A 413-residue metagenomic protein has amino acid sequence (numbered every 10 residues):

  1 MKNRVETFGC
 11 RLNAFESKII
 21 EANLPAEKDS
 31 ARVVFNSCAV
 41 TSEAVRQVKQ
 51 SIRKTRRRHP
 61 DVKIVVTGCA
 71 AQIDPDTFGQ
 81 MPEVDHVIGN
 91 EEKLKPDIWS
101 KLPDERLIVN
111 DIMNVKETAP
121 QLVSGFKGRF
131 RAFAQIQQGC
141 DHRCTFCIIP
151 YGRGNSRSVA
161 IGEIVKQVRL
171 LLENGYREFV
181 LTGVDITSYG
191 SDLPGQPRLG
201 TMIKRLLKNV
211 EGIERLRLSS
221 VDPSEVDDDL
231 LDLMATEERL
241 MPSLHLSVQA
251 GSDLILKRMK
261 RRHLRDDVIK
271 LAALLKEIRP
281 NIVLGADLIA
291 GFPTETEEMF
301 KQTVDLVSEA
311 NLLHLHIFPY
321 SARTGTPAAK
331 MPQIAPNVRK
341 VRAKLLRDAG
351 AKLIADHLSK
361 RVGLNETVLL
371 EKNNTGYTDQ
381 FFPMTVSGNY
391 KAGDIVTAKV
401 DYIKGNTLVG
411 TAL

Functional and structural regions predicted by a protein language model:
M1-Y189, K204, D229, L240 (+7 more regions): Proteins enriched for Cys/Gly/acidic motifs involved in redox and nucleic-acid/cofactor modification
V65, L216-S219: Short catalytic-loop micro-motif centered on adjacent basic/acidic residues
V159, P197, E225, H263-D266 (+1 more regions): Residue-level signal for the nucleotide or nucleotide-sugar donor/cofactor binding architecture
E173, G200-L216, D227-L288: Radical SAM/AdoMet-radical enzyme domain recognition
T182-V184, S219-V221, S247-Q249, D287 (+3 more regions): Generic beta-strand/beta-sheet core signal
G183-D192, E225-D229, V248-K260, A290-E297 (+1 more regions): Flexible glycine/acidic-rich beta-alpha junction loops that bind and position SAM and/or redox cofactors in anaerobic
L246, D287, V307, L315 (+3 more regions): Hydrophobic, well-ordered secondary-structure elements that form the walls of internal hydrophobic environments
K330-L413: Terminal RNA-binding accessory module
